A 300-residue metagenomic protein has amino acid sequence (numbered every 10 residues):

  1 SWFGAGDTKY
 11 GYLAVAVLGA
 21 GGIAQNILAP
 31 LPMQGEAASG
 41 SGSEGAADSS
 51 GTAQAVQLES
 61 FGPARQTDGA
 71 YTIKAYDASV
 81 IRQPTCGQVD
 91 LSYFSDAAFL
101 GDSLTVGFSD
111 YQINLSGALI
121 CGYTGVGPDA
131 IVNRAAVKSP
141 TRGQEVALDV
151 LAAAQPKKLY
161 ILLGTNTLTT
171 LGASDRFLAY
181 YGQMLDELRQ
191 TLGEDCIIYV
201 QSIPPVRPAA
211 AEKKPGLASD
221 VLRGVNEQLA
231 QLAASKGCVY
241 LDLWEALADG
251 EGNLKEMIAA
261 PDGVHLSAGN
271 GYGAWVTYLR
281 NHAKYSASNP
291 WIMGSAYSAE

Functional and structural regions predicted by a protein language model:
S1-D96, T105, D110, S286-E300: N-terminal secretory targeting modules
C86-A179: Conserved SGNH/GDSL esterase-like catalytic core that processes O-acyl groups on lipids and polysaccharides
C121-Y123, Q201, L241-A246: Conserved beta-strand termini and adjacent loop/short-helix elements that scaffold enzyme active sites in alpha/beta
D149-V150, Q183, E187-T191, Y278: A generic secondary-structure signal
L162, Q201-S202: Alpha/beta-hydrolase-fold catalytic nucleophile elbow
S174-M184, L222-R223: Charged helix-capping and loop-helix junction motifs
L192-I197: A short helix->loop->beta-strand "cap" motif at the edges of active sites that frequently abuts
V206-E300: Catalytic His-Asp segment of secreted/periplasmic serine-dependent ester chemistry enzymes
